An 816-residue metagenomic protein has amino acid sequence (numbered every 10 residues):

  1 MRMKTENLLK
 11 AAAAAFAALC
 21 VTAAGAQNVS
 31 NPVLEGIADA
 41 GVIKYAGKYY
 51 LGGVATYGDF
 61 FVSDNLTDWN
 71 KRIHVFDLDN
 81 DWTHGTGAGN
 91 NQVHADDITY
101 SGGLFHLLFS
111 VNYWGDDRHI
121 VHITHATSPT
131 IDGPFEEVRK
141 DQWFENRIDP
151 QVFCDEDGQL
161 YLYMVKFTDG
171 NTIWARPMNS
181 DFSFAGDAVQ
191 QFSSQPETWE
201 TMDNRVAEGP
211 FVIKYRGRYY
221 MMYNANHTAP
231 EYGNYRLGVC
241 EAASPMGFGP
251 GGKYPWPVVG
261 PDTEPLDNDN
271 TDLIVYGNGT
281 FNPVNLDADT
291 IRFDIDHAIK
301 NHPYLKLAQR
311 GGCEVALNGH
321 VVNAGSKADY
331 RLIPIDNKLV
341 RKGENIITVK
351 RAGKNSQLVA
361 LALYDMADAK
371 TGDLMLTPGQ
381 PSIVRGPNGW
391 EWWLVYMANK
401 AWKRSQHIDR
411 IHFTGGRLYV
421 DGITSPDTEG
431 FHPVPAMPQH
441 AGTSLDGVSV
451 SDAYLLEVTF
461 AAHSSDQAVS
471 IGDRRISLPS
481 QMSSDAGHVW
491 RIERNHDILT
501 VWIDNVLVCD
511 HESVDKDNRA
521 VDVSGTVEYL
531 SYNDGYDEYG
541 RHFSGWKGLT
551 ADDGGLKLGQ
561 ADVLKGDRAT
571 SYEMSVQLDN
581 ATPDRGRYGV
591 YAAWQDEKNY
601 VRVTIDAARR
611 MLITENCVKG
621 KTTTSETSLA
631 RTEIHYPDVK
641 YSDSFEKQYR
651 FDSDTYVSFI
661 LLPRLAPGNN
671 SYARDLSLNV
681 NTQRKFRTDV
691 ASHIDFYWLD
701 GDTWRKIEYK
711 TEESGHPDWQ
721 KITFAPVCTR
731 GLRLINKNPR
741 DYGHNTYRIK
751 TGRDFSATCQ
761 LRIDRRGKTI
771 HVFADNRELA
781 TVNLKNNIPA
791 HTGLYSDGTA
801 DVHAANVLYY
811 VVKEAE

Functional and structural regions predicted by a protein language model:
A26-K44, T67-T99, D132-C154, D181-F211 (+6 more regions): Surface loop/turn signatures of beta-propeller and other carbohydrate-active proteins
Q27, N268, T280, D368-A369 (+2 more regions): Extracellular glycan-recognition regions
A38-Y57, H94-G115, E137-K140, D149-R176 (+3 more regions): Hydrophobic core segments of beta-strands in well-ordered, beta-rich domains
N285-A288, I295-A298, A308-M366, S483-D485 (+4 more regions): Beta-strand-rich ligand-recognition modules
N301-V315, I347, V469, I492-R494 (+1 more regions): Aromatic-lined ligand-binding clefts that engage carbohydrates, nucleic acids, or primary amines
T348-N355, A398-N399, I735-Y742, Y795-T799: Short beta-strand-plus-loop segments that form exposed binding edges in beta-rich domains
K354-L363, V527-L530, A673, R740-R753 (+1 more regions): Edge beta-strands of jelly-roll/beta-sandwich modules across compartments, strongly enriched in secreted/luminal
R631-E708, E713-F755, Y809: Aromatic, loop-rich ligand-recognition surfaces of beta-strand-rich domains
